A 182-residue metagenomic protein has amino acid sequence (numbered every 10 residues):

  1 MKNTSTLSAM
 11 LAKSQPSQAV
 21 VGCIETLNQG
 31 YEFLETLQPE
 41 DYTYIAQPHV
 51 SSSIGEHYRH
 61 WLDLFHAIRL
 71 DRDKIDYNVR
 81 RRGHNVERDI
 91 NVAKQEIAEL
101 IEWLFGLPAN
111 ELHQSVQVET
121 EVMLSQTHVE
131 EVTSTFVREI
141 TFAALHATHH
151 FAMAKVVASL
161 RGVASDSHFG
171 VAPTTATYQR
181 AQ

Functional and structural regions predicted by a protein language model:
M1-Q15: Terminal targeting/low-complexity segments that flank the catalytic cores of oxidoreductases
A12-P39, G55-D73, L145: Alpha-helical bundle segments that constitute or directly flank the non-heme di-iron/ferroxidase center
T36-Y42, G106-H113, A158-S165: Surface-exposed helix-capping loop/turn segments at secondary-structure junctions
T43-R80, T127-G170: Short, contiguous alpha-helical
I54-R81, N85-L112: Conserved alpha-helical segments that form or flank metal/cofactor-binding pockets of metalloenzymes
A109-H128: Carboxylate-rich helix-loop segments that flank metal/cofactor sites and access channels in metalloenzymes
H168-Q182: Short terminal or interdomain "cap/linker" segment that borders an active site or interface and mediates
